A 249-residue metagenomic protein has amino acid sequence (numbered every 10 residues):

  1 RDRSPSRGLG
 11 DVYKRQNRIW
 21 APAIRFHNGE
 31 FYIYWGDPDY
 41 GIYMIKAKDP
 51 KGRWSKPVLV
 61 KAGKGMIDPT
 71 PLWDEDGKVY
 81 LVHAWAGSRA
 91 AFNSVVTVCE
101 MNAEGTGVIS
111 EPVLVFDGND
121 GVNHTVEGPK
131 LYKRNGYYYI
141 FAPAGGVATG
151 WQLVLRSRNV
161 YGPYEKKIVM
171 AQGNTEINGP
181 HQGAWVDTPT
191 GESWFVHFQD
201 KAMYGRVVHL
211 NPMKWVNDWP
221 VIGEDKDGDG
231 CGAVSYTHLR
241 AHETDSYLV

Functional and structural regions predicted by a protein language model:
D2-L9, Y13, H238, E243-V249: Single conserved hydrophobic/aromatic residue that forms the stacking wall/gate of nucleotide- or nucleobase-binding
S6-D11, I45-G63, A103-H124, L155-E176 (+1 more regions): Blade-edge beta-strand/turn elements of extracellular beta-propeller and related beta-sheet repeat scaffolds
S6-F26: Blade-loop segments of beta-propeller domains
I19-P38, M44, T70-W73, G77-F92 (+2 more regions): Hydrophobic core segments of beta-strands in well-ordered, beta-rich domains
W20, G65-D68, T125-E127, G179-H181: Beta-rich catalytic cores
G41-Y43, A91-T97, T149-V154, G205-L210: Structural motif
N174-V207: Repeat-solenoid scaffold signature
Y204-R240: Beta-propeller fold recognition
